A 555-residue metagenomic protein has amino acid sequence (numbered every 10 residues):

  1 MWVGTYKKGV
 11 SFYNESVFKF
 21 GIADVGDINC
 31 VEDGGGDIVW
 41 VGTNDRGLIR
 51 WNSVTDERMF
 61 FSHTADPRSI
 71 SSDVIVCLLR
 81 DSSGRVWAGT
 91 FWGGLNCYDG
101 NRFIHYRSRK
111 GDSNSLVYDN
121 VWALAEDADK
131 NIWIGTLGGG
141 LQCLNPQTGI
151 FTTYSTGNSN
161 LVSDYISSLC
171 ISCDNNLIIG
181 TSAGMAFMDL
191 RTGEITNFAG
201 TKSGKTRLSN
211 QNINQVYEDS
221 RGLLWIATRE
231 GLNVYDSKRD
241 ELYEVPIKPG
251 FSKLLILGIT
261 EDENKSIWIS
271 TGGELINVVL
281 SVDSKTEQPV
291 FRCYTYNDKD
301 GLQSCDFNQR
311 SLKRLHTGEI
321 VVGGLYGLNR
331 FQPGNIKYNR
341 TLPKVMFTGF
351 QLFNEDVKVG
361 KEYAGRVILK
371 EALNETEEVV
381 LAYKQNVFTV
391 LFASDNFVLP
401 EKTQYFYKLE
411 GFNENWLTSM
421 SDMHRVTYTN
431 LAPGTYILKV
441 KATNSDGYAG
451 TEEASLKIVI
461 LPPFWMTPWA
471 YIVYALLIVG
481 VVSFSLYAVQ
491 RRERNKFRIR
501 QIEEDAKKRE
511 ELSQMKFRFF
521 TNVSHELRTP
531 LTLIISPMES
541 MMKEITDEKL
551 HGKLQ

Functional and structural regions predicted by a protein language model:
M1-R46, S53: An edge-strand/N-cap motif at the start of beta-rich repeat modules
M1-W2, I38-W40, R85-W87, N131-W133 (+4 more regions): Conserved beta-propeller blade signature
K7-V10, D45-L48, W92-L95, G138-L141 (+4 more regions): Loop/turn residues immediately N-terminal
K8, F20-N29, D33, D66-S71 (+7 more regions): Residue-level "micro-hotspots" composed of small/polar
Y13-V17, N52-D56, Y98-R102, N145-G149 (+4 more regions): Short loop/turn segments that connect beta-strands within beta-propeller blades
D33-G36, R80-S83, E126-D129, I171-D174 (+3 more regions): Residue-level detector of Asp-centered blade-edge/turn motifs that repeat once per structural unit in beta-propeller
E287, E548-Q555: Histidine phosphotransfer helical core of two-component systems
R498-K543, D547-L550: Primarily the dimerization/phosphotransfer
